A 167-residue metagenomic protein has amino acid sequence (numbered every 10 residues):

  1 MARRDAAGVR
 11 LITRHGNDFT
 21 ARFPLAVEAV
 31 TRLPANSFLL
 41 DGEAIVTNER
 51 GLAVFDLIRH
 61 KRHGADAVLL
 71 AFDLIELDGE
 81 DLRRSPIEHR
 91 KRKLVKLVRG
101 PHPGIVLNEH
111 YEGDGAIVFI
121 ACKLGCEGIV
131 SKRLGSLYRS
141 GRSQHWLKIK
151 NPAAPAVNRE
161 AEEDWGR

Functional and structural regions predicted by a protein language model:
M1-R167: Catalytic cores of nucleic-acid ligases and guanylyltransferases
